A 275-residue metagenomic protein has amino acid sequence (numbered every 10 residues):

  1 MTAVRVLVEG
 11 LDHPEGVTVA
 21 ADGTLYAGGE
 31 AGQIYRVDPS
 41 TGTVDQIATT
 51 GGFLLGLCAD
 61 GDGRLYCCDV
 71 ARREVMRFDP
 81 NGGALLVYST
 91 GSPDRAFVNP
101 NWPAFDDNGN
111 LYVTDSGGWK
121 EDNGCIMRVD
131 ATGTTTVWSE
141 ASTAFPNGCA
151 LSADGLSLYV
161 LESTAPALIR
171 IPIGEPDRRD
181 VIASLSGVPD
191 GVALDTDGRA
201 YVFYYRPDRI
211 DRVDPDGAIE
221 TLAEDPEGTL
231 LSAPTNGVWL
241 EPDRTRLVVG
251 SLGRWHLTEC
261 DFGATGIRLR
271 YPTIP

Functional and structural regions predicted by a protein language model:
A3-V8, G42-A48, A84-D94, T134-E140 (+2 more regions): A short beta-strand motif characteristic of beta-propeller blades
E9-D22, A31, T50-D69, S92-S116 (+7 more regions): Beta-rich, blade/repeat-based domains predominating in secreted/periplasmic proteins but also intracellular
Y26-D45: Beta-propeller domains
G29, V70, S163, Y204-Y205 (+2 more regions): Structural signature of WD-repeat beta-propellers
Q33-Y35, E74-M76, G124-M127, A167-I169 (+2 more regions): A short loop-to-beta-strand structural motif that recurs across blades of beta-propeller domains
D38-G42, D79-G83, V129-G133, P172-P176 (+2 more regions): Short loop/turn segments that connect beta-strands within beta-propeller blades
R64, V70-M76, P80-G82: A basic- and aromatic-enriched beta-loop-alpha substructure that forms the phosphate/nucleotide- and DNA/RNA-contacting
R206-P275: C-terminal closing repeat unit and adjoining cap/tail of repeat-based domains
